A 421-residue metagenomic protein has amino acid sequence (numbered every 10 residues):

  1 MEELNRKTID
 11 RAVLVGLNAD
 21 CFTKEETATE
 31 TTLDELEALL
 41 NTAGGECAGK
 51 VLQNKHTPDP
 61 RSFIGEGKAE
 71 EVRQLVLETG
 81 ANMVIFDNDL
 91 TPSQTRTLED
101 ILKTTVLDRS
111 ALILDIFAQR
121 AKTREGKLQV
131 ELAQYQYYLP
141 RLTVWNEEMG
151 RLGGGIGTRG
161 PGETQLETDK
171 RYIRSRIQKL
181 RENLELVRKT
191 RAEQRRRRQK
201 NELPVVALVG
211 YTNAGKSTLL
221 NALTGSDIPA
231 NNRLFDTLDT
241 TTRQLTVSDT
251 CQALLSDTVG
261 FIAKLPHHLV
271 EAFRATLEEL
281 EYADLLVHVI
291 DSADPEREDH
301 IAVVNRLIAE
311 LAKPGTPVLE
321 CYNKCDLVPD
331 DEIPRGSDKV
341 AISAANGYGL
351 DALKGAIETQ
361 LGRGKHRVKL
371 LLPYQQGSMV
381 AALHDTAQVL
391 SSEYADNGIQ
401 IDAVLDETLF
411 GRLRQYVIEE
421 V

Functional and structural regions predicted by a protein language model:
M1-I113, V421: N-terminal accessory targeting/assembly segments
M1-L14, K24-E25, P140-A214, L220-N221 (+2 more regions): C-terminal-of-GTPase-core extension/linker across diverse P-loop GTPases
E2-L4, E30-D34, T57-Q74, D239-T240 (+2 more regions): Switch II of P-loop NTPase G domains
L14-N18, K50-Q53, I85-D87, H288-D291 (+3 more regions): Conserved beta-strand segments of the P-loop GTPase G domain that flank and frequently precede/overlap
C21-A28, P58-S62, R120-E125, T164-Q165 (+4 more regions): Flexible beta-alpha connector loops of hexameric P-loop NTPases
L33-N41, R73-E78, L90-T104, T250-C251 (+1 more regions): Conserved C-terminal guanine-recognition region of P-loop GTPase G domains, centered on the G4
A111-A133: Short alpha-helix plus adjacent loop in nuclease-associated cores
R191, R198-P204, A222-L254, I262-A272 (+2 more regions): Switch I (effector-binding) loop of TRAFAC-class P-loop GTPase G-domains
